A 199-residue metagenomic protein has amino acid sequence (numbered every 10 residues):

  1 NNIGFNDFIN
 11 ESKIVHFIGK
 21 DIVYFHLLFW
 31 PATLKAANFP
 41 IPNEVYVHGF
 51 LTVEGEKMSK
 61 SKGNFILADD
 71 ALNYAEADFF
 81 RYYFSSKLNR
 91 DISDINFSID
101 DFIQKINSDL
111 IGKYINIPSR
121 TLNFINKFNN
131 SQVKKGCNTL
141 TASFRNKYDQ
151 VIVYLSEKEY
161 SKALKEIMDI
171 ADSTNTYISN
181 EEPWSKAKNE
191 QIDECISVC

Functional and structural regions predicted by a protein language model:
N1-K20, Y24, A37-E44: NTP-dependent nucleotidyl-transfer catalytic core
N10, V15-F17, I66-L67, K147-D149: Short hydrophobic "helix-edge" motifs at membrane interfaces and signal-peptide entry regions
H26, G55, I167: Hydrophobic, well-ordered secondary-structure elements that form the walls of internal hydrophobic environments
L34: Conserved catalytic alpha/beta cores of large enzymes that bind or transform nucleotide phosphates and polynucleotides
I41, D91-S93, T174: A short hydrophobic/aromatic micro-motif that marks alpha-helical segments and, especially, helix-coil
G49-N138: Catalytic adenosine-cofactor/nucleotide-binding cores of aminoacyl-tRNA synthetases and other
D101-C199: Helix-rich, typically C-terminal accessory recognition domains appended to large enzymatic cores
